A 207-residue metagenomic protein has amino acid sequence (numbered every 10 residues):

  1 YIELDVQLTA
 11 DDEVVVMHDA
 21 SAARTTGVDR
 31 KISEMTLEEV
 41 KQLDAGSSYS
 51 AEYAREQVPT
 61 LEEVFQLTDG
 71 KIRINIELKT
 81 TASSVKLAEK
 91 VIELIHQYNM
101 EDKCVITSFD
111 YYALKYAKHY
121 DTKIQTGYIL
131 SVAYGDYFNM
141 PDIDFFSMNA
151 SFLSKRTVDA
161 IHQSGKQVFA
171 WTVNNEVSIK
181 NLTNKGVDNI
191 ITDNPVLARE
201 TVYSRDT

Functional and structural regions predicted by a protein language model:
Y1-L8, M140-F146: Catalytic domains of carbohydrate-active enzymes, especially glycoside hydrolases
E3, M17, N75, I191: Generic enzyme active-site microenvironment
Q7-D11, D19-A20, K79-T81, F109-Y111 (+4 more regions): Active-site beta-loop-alpha junctions enriched in small/polar residues
L8-D11, S84-K86, Y111-Y116, S151-I161 (+1 more regions): Active-site-adjacent beta->alpha loops and helix N-cap segments on the catalytic face of soluble alpha/beta enzymes
T9-V14, L182: A glycine-centered beta-loop-beta connector
H18-Q125, M148, H162-S164: Metal-dependent phosphodiesterase/phospholipase catalytic core, i.e., the His/Asp/Glu-rich active-site region
A51-Y53, G127-T207: C-terminal active-site rim and adjoining tail of enzyme catalytic domains
